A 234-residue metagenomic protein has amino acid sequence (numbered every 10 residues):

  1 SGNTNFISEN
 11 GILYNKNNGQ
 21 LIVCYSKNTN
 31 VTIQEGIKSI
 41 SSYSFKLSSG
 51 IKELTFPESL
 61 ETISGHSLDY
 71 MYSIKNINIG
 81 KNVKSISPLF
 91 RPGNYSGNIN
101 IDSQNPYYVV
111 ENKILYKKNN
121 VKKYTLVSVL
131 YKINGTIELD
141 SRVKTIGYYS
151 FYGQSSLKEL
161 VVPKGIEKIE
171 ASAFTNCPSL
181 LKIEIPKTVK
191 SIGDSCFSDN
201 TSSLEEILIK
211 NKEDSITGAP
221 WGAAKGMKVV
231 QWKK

Functional and structural regions predicted by a protein language model:
S1-I12, I22-S39, L47-T62, M71-S85 (+7 more regions): Structural signature of tandem-repeat unit edges
S42-S44, S64-S67, L89-F90, L126-V127 (+3 more regions): Consensus positions within tandem repeat domains that build extended binding/scaffold surfaces
P220-A223: Conserved, function-critical positions that sit in or immediately flank catalytic and ligand-binding motifs
